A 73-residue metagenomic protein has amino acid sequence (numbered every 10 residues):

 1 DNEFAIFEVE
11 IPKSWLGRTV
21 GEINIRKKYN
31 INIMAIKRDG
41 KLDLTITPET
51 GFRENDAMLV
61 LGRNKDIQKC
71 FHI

Functional and structural regions predicted by a protein language model:
D1-L16: Flexible, Lys/Arg-rich cytosolic regulatory linkers and terminal tails that connect or flank
W15-I73: Cytosolic Rossmann-like ligand/nucleotide-binding regulatory domains
